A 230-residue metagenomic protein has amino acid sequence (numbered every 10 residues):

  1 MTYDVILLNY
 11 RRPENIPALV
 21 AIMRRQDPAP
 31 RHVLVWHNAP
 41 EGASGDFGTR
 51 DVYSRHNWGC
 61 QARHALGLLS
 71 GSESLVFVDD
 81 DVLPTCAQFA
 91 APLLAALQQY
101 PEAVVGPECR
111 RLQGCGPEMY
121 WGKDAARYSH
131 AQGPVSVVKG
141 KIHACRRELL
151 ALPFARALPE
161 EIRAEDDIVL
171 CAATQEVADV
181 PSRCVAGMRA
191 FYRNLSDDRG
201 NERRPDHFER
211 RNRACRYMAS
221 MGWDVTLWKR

Functional and structural regions predicted by a protein language model:
M1-D4: Extreme N-terminal starter segment of soluble prokaryotic enzymes
L8, E14-L19, A155-R230: C-terminal catalytic/acceptor-binding lobe
L8, P30-P40, V52-Y53: Short beta-strand/loop segment that forms part of the nucleotide-sugar
A21-R31: Short, acidic, metal-binding catalytic loop of nucleotide-sugar glycosyltransferases
A39-S70: Active-site-proximal specificity loops/subdomain of glycosyltransferases
L75: Short aromatic/hydrophobic "clamp" motif used to bind/position activated sugar donors
D79-L83: The conserved acidic donor/metal-binding loop of glycosyltransferases
T85-L158: Conserved catalytic core of nucleotide-sugar-dependent glycosyltransferases
